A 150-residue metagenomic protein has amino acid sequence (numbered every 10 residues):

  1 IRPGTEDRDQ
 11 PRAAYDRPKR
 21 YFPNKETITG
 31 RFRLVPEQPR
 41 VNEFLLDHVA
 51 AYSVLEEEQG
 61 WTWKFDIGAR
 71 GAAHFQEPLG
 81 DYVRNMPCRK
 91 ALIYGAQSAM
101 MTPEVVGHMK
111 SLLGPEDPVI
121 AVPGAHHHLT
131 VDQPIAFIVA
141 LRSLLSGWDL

Functional and structural regions predicted by a protein language model:
I1-K25: Flexible "cap/lid" loop of the alpha/beta hydrolase fold
D9-A13, V105-M109, P134-F137: Short, glycine/charged-enriched secondary-structure capping and boundary segments
K19-E77: Conserved alpha/beta-hydrolase catalytic His-Asp/Glu region
R20, S98, H126-L129: Glycosyltransferase donor-binding loop in the core domain
P23, M101, D132: Residue-level signal for the nucleotide or nucleotide-sugar donor/cofactor binding architecture
V54-L112, P118-A121: Conserved serine/cysteine hydrolase catalytic core
V122-I138: Catalytic histidine-centered segment of alpha/beta-hydrolase-like enzymes
A140-W148: C-terminal alpha-helix
